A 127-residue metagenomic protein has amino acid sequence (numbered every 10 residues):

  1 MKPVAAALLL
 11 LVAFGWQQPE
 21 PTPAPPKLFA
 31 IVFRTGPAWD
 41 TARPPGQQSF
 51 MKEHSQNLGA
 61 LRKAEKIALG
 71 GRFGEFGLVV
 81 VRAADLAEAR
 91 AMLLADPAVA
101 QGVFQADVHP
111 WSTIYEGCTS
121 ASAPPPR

Functional and structural regions predicted by a protein language model:
P3-P23: Bacterial Sec-dependent signal peptides at the C-terminal "C-region" and cleavage site
Q18-R127: Conserved, structured core segments of small domains
